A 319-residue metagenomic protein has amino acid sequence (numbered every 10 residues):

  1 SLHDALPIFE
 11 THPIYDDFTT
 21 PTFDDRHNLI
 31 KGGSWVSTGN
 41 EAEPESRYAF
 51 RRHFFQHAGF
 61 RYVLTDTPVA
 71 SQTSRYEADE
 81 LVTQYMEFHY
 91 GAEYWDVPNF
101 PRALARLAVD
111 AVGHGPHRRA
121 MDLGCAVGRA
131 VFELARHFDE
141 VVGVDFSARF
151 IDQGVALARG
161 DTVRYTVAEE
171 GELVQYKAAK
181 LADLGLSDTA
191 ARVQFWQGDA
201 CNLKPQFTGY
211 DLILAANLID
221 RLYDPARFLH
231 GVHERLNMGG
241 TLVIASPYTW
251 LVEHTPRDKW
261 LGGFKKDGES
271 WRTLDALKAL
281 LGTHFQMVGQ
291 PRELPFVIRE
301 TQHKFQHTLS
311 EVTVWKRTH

Functional and structural regions predicted by a protein language model:
S1-P68: Surface-exposed recognition segments
W95-H117: Conserved alpha-helix/loop element of class I SAM-dependent methyltransferases that forms part of the SAM/SAH-binding
S147: Conserved SAM/SAH-binding beta-strand->alpha-helix loop
R159-C201: S-adenosyl-L-methionine
E170, T255-Q290: Conserved Class I S-adenosyl-L-methionine
C201-I213: A short acidic, Gly/Pro-enriched loop at the edge of an enzyme's catalytic core that lines a small-molecule cofactor
A226-M238: A short glycine-rich, Lys/Arg-flanked "PGG" loop and its adjoining helix->strand segment in the class I
G239-P247: Conserved beta-strand signature within the Rossmann-like core of class I S-adenosyl-L-methionine
